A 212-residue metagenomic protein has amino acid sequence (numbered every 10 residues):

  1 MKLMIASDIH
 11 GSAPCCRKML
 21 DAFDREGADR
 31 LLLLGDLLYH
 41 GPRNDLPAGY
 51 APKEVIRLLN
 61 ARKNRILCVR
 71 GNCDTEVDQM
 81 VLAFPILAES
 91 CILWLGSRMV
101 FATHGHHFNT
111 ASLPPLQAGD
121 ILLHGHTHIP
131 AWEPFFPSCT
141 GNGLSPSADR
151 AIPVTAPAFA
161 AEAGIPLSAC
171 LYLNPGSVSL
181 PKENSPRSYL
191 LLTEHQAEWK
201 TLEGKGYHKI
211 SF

Functional and structural regions predicted by a protein language model:
M1, N64, F84, R98 (+3 more regions): A structural micro-motif
K2-L95: Core catalytic region of metal-dependent phosphoesterases/phosphodiesterases, especially metallo-beta-lactamase-like
M4, P134-F212: Acidic, His/Gly-rich catalytic cores of divalent-metal-dependent hydrolytic chemistry
A6, V69-G71, T103-G105, P175 (+1 more regions): Conserved beta-strand termini and adjacent loop/short-helix elements that scaffold enzyme active sites in alpha/beta
H10-P14, Y39-G41, N72-Q79, H107-L113 (+3 more regions): Active-site environment of divalent metal-dependent phosphoester hydrolases
L32, L67-V69, I121-L123, L173 (+1 more regions): Hydrophobic/aromatic beta-strand patches that form the interior of the parallel beta-sheet core in alpha/beta enzyme
L59-K63, P85, L95, P114-Q117 (+2 more regions): Short, conserved loop/helix-junction motifs that constitute active-site signature segments in enzyme catalytic cores
A83-W132: Internal catalytic-core helix/loop-beta-alpha segment that presents or stabilizes conserved functional determinants
